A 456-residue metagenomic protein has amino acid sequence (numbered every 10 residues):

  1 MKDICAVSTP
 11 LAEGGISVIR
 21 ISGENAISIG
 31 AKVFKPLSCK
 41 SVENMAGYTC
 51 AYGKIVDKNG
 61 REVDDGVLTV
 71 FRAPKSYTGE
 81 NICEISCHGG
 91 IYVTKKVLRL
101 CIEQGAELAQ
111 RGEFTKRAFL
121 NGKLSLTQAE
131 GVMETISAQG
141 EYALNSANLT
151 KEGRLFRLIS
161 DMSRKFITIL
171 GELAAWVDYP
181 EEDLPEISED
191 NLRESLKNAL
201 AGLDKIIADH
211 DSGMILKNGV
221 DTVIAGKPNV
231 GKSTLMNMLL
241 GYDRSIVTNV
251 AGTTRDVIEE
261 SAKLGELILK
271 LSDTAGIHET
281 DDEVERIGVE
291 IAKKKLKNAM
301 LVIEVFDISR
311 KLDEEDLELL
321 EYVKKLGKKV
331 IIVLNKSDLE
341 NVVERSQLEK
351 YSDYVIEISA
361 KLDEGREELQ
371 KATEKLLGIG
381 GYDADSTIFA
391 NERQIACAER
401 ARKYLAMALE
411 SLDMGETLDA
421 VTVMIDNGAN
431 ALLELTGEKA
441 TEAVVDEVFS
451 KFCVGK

Functional and structural regions predicted by a protein language model:
M1-N145, L149, G153, L326 (+1 more regions): A glycine-rich (often HGG/GG-containing) alpha/beta subdomain
K2-V7, L11, E141-K263, T280-D282 (+1 more regions): C-terminal-of-GTPase-core extension/linker across diverse P-loop GTPases
A51-D64, L68-R72, G252-T280, N298: Switch I (G2) and immediately adjacent beta-strands of P-loop GTPase domains
L240, A275-G276, M300, D307 (+1 more regions): Short glycine-/small-residue-rich Rossmann-like dinucleotide-binding loops
L269, L301, I331: Short, Asp-centered acidic motifs that coordinate Mg2+ and/or phosphate in catalytic or ligand-binding sites
L271, V305, V333: Generic enzyme active-site microenvironment
E285-S309: Inter-motif core of Ras-like GTPase G domains
